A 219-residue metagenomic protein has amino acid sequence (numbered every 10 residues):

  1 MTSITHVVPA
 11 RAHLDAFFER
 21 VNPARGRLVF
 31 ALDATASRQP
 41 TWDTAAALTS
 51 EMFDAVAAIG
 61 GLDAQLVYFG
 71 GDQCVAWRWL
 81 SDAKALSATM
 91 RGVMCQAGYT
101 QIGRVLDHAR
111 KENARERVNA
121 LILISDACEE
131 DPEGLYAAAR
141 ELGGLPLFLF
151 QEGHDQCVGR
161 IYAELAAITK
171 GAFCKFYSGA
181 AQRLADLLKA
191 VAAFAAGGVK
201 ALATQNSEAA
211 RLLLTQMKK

Functional and structural regions predicted by a protein language model:
M1-N22: Von Willebrand factor
E19-V21, A55-A58, R110-R117, A139: Surface-exposed acidic, glycine-flexible loop patches that form ligand/cofactor-binding and adhesion interfaces
P23-R78, V105, A120-I124: Von Willebrand factor
L62, E116-N119, G143-L147: Loop/turn elements at helix/coil->beta-strand transitions in domains of secreted/extracellular proteins
R78, D82-G92, A166-S178: Acidic, Ser/Thr-rich peripheral helices and adjacent loops at domain boundaries
D82-I122, C128-D131, G153-A163: Von Willebrand factor
A127-T169, F176: VWA/integrin I-like adhesion module and closely mimicked acidic/polar interface patches used
F173-K219: C-terminal "exit" segments of structured domains
